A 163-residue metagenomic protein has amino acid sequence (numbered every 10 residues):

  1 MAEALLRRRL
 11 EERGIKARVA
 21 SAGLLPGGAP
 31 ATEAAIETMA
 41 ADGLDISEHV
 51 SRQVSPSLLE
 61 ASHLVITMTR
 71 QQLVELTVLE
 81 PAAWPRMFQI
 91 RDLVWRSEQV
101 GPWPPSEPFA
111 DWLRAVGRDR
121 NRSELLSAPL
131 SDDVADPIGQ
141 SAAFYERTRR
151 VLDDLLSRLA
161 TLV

Functional and structural regions predicted by a protein language model:
M1-S62, R70-P85, S157, T161-L162: Conserved active-site segments centered on acidic
D45, H63, D132-D136: Acidic side chains
T69-R70, R91: Short secondary-structure boundary segments
T77-V163: Phosphate-binding/catalytic loops
